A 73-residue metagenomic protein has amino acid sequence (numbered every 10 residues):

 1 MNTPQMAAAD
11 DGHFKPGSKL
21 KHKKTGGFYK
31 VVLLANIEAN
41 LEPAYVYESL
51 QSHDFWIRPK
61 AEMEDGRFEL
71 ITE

Functional and structural regions predicted by a protein language model:
M1-P16: Mixed-charge, Lys/Arg-rich low-complexity intrinsically disordered regions
H13-G17, N40-P43: A short, compositionally biased
S18-K23: A short beta-strand micro-motif
G27-N36: Short beta-strand-centered aromatic/proline hotspots
I37-E38, E64: Short, surface-exposed beta-strand-loop junctions and turns on beta-sheet-rich folds
A39-R58: Short solvent-exposed strand/turn elements
D54-E73: Intrinsically disordered, low-complexity, charged/polar segments
